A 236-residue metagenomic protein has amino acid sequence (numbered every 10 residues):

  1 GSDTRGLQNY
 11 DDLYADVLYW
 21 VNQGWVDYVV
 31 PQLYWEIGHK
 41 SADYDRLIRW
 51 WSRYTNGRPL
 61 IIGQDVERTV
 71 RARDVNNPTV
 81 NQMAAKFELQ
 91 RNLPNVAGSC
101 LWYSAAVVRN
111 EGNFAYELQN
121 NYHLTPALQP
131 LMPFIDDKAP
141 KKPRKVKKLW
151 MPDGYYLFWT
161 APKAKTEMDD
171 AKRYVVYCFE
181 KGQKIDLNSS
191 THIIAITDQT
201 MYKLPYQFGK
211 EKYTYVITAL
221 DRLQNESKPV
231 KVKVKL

Functional and structural regions predicted by a protein language model:
G1-A15, Y19-N22, K184-L187: Flexible internal linker/loop segments at domain or repeat junctions
D12, D43-I48: Charged helix-capping and loop-helix junction motifs
Y14-L18, N22-K40, N56-I135: Substrate-binding cleft of secreted/luminal carbohydrate-active enzymes
N113-D169, L223-L236: Pro/Thr/Ser/Gly-rich low-complexity, intrinsically disordered linker/stalk tracts
P162-N188, P229: Solvent-exposed loop/turn segments flanking beta-strands in beta-repeat/beta-sandwich domains
H192-D198: Short beta-strand segments within Ig-like beta-sandwich modules, predominantly Fibronectin type-III
D198-L204: Short S/T/G- and acidic-enriched coil/turn segments that sit immediately N-terminal to beta-strands in beta-sandwich
L204-E226: Beta-strand-rich modules
